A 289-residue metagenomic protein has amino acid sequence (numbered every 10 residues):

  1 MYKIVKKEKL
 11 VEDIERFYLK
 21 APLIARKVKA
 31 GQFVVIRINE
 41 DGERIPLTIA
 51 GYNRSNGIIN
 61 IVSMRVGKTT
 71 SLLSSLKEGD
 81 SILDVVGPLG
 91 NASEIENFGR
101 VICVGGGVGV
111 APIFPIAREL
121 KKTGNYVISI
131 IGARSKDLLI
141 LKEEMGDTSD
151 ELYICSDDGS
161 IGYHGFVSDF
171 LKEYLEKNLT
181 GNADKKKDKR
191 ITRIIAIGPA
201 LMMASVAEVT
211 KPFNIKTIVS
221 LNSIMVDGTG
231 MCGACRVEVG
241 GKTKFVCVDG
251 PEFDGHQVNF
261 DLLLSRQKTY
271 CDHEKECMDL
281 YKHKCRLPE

Functional and structural regions predicted by a protein language model:
M1-E78: Ferredoxin-reductase
K6, G51, I154-S156, V219 (+1 more regions): Structural signal for conserved beta-strand scaffold positions within catalytic alpha/beta enzyme cores
I36, D84-V85, V237: A generic structural signal for residues embedded in beta-strands
N39, G87-P88, G240: Short, surface-exposed secondary-structure boundary micro-motifs
G42-A50, L89-E96, C247: Short, Lys/Arg- and Gly-enriched loop/turn segments at beta-strand edges
K68-D227: FNR/FR-type flavoprotein reductase catalytic core
A200-L201, N222-E252, K275-L287: Local cysteine-cluster metal-coordination motifs and their immediate loop/turn environment, predominantly Fe-S cluster
P251-M278: Short microdomains enriched in Cys/His and/or Lys/Arg
